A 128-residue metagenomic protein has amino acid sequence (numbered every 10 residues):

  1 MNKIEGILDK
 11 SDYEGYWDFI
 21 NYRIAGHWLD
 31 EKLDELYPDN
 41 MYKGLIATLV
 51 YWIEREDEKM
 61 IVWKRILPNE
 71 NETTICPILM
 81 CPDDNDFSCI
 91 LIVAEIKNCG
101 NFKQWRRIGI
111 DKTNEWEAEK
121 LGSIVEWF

Functional and structural regions predicted by a protein language model:
M1-F128: Intrinsically disordered, low-complexity acidic regions enriched in Pro/Ser/Thr
